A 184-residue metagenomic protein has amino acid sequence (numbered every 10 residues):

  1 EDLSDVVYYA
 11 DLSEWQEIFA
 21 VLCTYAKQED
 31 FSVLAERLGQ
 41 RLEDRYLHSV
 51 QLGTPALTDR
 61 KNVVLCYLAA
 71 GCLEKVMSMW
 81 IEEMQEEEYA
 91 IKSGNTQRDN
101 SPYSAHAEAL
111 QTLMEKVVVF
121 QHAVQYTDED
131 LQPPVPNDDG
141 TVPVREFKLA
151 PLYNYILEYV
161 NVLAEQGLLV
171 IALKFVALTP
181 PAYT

Functional and structural regions predicted by a protein language model:
E1-T184: Extended alpha-helical solenoid/arm regions of large eukaryotic scaffolding proteins
